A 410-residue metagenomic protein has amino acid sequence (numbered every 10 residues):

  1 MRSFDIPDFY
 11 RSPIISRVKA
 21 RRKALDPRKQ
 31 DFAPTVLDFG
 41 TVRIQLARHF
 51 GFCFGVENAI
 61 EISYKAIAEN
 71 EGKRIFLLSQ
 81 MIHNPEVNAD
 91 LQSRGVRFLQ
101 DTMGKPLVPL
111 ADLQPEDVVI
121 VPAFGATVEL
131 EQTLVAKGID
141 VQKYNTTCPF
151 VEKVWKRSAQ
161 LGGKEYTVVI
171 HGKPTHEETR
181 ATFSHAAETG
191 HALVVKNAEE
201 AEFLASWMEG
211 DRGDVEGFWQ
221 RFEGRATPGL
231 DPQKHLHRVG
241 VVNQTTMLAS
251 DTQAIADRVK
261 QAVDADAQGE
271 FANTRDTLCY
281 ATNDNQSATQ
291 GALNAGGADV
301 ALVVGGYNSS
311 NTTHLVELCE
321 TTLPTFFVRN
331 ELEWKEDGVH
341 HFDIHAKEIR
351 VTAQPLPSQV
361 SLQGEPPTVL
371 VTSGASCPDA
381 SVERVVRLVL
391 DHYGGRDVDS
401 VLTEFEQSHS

Functional and structural regions predicted by a protein language model:
M1-S410: The feature marks the mature, well-folded catalytic cores of soluble enzymes
